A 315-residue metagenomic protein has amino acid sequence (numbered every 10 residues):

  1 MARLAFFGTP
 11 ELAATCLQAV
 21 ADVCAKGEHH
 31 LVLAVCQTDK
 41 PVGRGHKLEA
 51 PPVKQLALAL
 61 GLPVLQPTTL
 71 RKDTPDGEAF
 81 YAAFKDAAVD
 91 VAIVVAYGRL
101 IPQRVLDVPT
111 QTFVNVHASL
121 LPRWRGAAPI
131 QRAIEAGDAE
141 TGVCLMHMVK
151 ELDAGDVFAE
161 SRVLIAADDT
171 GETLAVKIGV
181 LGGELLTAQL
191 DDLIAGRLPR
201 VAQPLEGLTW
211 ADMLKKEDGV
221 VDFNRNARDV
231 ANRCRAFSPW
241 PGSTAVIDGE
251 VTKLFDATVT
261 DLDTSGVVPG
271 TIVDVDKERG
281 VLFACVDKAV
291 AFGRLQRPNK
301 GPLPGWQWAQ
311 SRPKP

Functional and structural regions predicted by a protein language model:
M1-P239, R297-N299, P304, A309-P315: One-carbon transfer enzymes
F223-P315: An anion-binding loop in the catalytic cleft
